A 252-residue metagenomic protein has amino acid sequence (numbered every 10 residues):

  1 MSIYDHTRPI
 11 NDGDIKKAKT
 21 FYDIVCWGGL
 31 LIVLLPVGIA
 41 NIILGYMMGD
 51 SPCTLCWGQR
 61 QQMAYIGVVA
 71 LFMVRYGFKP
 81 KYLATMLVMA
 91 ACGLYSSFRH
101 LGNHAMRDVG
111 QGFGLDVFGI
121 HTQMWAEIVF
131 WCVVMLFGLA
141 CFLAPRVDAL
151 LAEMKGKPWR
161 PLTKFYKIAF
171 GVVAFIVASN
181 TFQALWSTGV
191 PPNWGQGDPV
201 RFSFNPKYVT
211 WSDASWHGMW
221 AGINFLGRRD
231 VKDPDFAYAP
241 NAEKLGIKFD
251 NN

Functional and structural regions predicted by a protein language model:
S2-P52, M63-A64, K79-N252: Secretory/periplasmic and organellar redox-cofactor proteins
S51, W57-V74: Iron-sulfur (Fe-S) cluster-binding segments and ferredoxin-like electron-carrier domains, especially [2Fe-2S]
